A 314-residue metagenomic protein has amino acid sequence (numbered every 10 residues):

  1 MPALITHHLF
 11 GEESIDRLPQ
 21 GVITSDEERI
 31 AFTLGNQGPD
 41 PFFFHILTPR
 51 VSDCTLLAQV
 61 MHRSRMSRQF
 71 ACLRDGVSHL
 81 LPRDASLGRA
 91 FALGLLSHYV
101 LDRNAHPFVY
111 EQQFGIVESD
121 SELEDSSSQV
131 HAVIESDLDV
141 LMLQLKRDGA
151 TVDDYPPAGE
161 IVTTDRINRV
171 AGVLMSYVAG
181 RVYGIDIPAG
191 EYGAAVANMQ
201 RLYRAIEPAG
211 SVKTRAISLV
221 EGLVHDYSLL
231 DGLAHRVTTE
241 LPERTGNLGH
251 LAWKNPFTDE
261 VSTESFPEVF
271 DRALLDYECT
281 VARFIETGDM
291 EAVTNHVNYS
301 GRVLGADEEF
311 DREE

Functional and structural regions predicted by a protein language model:
M1-G94, Y99-E314: N-terminal leader/auxiliary helical segments
